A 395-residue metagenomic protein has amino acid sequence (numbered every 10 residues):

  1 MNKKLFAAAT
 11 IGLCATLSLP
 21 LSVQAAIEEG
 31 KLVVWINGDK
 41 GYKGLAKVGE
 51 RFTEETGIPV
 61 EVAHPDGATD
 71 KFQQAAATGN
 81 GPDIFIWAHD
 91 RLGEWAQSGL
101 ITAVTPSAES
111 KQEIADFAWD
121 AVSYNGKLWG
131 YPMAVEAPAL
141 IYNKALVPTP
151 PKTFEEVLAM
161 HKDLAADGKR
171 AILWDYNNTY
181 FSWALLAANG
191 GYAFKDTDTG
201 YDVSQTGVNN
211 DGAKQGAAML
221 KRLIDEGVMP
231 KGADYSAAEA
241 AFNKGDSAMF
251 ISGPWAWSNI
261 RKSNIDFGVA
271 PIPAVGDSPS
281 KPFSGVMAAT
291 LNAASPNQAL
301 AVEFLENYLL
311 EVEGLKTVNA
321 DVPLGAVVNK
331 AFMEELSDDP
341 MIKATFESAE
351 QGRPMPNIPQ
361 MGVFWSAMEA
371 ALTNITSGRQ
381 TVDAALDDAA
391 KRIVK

Functional and structural regions predicted by a protein language model:
K4, A8, G12-C14, V23-E94 (+6 more regions): Conserved N-terminal structural module of periplasmic/extracytoplasmic solute-binding proteins
V33, E50, E55, L128 (+7 more regions): Extracytoplasmic/periplasmic substrate-recognition and gating elements
P82-D83, K111-K144, A171-W174, P279-S280 (+1 more regions): A structural signal for short loop-to-beta-strand junctions that line the ligand-binding cleft of periplasmic/secreted
H89-A139, T149-H161, G268-A270, E335-E347: Hinge/lid segment of periplasmic solute-binding proteins
W129-M133, P138, L158-Q205, S247: Extracytoplasmic/periplasmic solute-binding protein
H161, D202-G232: Glycine-centered hinge/linker elements that transmit conformational signals in sensory and ligand-binding systems
A270, V318-A367: Long, aromatic- and glycine/proline-rich binding clefts that accommodate carbohydrate-like moieties
E347-K395: Conserved C-terminal helix/tail region of periplasmic/extracytoplasmic solute-binding proteins
